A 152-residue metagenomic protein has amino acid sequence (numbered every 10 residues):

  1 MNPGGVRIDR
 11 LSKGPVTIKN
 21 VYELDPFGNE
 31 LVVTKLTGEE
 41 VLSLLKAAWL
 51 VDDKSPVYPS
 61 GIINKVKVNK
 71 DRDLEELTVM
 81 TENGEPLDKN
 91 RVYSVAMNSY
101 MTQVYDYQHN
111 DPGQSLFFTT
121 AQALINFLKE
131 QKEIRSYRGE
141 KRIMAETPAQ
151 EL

Functional and structural regions predicted by a protein language model:
M1-L152: Catalytic centers of hydrolytic enzymes
